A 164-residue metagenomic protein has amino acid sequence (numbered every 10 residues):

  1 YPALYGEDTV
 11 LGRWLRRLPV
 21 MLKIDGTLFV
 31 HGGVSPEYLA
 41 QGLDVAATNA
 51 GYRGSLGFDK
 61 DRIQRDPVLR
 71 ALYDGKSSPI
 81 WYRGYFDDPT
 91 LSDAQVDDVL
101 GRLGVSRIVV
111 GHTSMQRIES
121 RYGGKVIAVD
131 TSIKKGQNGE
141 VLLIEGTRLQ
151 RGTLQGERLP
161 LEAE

Functional and structural regions predicted by a protein language model:
Y1-E164: Feature recognizes metal-dependent phosphohydrolase scaffolds
